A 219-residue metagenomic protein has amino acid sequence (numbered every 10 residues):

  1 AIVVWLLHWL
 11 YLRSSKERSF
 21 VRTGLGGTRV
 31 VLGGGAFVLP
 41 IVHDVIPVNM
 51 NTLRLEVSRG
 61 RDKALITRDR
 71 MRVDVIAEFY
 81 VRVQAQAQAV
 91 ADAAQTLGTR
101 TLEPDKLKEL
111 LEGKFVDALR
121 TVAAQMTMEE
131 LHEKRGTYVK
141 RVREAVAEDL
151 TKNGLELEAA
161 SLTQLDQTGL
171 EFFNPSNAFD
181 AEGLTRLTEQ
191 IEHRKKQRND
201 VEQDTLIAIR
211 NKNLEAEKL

Functional and structural regions predicted by a protein language model:
A1-L219: N-terminal hydrophobic membrane-entry segments
